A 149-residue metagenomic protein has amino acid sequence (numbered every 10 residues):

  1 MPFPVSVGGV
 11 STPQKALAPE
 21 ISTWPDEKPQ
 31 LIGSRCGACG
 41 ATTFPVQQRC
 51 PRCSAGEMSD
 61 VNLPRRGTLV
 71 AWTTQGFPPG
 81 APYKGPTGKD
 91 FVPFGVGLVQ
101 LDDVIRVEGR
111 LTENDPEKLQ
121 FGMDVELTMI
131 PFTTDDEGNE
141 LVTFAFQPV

Functional and structural regions predicted by a protein language model:
M1-R35, T143, V149: A broadly conserved sequence feature marking short terminus-proximal activation segments in nucleic acid-centric
R35-A38, R49-A55: Short, cysteine/histidine-rich loop/knuckle motifs that typically chelate Zn2+
F44, E57-S59: Short functional micro-motifs and their immediate structural scaffolds
G67-V70, L111: Conserved hydrophobic positions within beta-strands
W72-P78, F132-T133: Short, conserved beta-turn/loop elements at beta-strand boundaries and strand-helix junctions
F91-V107: Short, basic/aromatic beta-hairpin or loop at an interaction surface
E113, T128-V149: OB-fold/S1-family single-stranded nucleic acid-binding modules
E113-E126: Short nucleic-acid-contacting surface segments enriched for D/E, G, S/T with interspersed K/R
